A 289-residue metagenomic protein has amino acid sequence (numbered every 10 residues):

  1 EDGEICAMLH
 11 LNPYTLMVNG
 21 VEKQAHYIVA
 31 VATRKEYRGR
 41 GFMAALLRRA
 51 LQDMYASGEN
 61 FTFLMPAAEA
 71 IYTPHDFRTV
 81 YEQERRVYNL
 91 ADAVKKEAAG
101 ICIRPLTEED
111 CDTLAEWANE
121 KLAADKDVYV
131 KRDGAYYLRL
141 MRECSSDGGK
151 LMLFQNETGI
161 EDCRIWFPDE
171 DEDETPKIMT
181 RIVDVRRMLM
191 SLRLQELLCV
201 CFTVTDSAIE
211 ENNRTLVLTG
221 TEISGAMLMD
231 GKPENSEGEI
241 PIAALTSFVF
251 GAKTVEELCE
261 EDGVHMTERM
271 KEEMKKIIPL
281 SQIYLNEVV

Functional and structural regions predicted by a protein language model:
E4-Y14, Y27-A32, L153, T158-P168: Conserved beta-strand in the GNAT
T15-I28, R38, D171: A conserved beta-turn-beta hairpin within the catalytic core of GNAT-like acetyltransferases that forms part
A30-T33, G39-Q52, E172: Conserved acetyl-CoA-binding loop-helix of GNAT-fold acetyltransferases
L47, Q52-P66, C199: Conserved GNAT acetyl-CoA-binding A-motif
A56-N60, P66-E84: Conserved active-site alpha-helix within GNAT-family acetyltransferase domains
E82-E196, V200: Amide-forming acyltransferase catalytic core, primarily the GNAT-like/NAT-type and related acyltransferase folds
C199-G251: C-terminal hydrophobic structural anchor segments that stabilize assembly/packing rather than catalytic chemistry
D230-V289: C-terminal interaction segments
